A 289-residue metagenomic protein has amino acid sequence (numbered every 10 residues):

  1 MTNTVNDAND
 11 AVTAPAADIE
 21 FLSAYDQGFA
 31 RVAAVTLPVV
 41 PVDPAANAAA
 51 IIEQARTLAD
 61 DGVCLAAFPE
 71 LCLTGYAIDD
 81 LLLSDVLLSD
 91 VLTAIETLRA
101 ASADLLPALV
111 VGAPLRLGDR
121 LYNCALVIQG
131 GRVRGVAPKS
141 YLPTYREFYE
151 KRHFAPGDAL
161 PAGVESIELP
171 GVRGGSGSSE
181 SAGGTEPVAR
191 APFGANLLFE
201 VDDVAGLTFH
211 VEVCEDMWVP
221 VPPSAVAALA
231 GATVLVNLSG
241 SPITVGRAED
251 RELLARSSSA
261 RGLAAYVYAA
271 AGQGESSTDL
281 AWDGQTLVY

Functional and structural regions predicted by a protein language model:
M1-Y289: Enzyme catalytic cores with a strong preference for nitrogen-chemistry domains
